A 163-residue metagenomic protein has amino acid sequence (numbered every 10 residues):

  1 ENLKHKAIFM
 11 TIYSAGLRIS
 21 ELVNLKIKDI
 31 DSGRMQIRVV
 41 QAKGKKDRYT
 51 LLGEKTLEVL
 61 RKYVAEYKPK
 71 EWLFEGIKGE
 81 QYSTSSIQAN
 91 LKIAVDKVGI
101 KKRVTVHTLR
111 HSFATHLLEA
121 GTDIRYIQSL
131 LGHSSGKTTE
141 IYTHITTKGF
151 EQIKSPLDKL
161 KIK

Functional and structural regions predicted by a protein language model:
E1-K163: Conserved catalytic core of the tyrosine transesterase superfamily
